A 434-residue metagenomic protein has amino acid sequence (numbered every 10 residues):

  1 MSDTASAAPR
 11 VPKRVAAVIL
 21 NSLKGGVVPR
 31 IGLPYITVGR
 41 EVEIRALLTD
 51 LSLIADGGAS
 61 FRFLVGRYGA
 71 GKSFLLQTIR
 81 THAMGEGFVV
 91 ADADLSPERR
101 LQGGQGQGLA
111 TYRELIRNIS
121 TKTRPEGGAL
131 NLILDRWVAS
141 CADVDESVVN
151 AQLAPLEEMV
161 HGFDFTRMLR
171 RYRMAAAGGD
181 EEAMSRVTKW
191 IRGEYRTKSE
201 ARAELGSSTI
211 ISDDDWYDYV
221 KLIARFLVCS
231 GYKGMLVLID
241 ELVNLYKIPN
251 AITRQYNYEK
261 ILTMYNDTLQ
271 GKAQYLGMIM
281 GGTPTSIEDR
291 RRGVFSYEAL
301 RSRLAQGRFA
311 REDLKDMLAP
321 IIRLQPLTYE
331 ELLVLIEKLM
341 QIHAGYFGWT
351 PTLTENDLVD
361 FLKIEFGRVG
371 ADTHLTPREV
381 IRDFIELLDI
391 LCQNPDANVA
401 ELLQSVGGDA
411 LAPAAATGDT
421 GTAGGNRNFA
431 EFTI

Functional and structural regions predicted by a protein language model:
M1-S60, A397-I434: A short, basic N-terminal segment
A7-V15, W190-E355: The catalytic "switch" region of P-loop NTPases
V27, V90-S96, D240-N244, D313-A319 (+1 more regions): Short acidic (Asp/Glu) and glycine-rich catalytic loops that position anionic groups and cofactors
L33, T37-E41, G69, Q105 (+7 more regions): Conserved phosphate/pyrophosphate-binding and hydrolysis machinery centered on Walker-type P-loop NTPases, extending
I44, L76, G108-Y112, R254 (+1 more regions): Amphipathic alpha-helical segments in well-structured domains
F63-G66, A70, F74-S230, L391-P395 (+1 more regions): P-loop NTPase nucleotide-binding core
M174-W190, E194, R311-K315, Q325-I434: C-terminal alpha-helical "lid" subdomain
